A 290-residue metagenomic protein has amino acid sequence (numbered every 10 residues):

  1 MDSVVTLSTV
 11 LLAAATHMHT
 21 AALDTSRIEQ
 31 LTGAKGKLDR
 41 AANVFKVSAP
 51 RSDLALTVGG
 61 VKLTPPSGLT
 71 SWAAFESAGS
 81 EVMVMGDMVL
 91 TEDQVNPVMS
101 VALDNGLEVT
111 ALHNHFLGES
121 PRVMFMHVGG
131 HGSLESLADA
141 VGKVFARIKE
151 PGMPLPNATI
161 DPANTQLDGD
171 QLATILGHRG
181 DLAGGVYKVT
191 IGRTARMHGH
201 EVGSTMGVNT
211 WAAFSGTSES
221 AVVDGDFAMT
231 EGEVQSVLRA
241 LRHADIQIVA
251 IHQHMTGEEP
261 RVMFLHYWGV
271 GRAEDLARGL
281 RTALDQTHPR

Functional and structural regions predicted by a protein language model:
D2-M18: Sec-dependent N-terminal signal peptides of Gram-negative exported proteins
H19-A55, A146-G192, R196-H200, H288-R290: Intrinsic disorder/low-complexity detector
S26-G86, V95: An N-terminus-focused feature that recognizes amino-terminal "leader" regions
V58-A74, A195-G216, I251: Intrinsic, low-complexity N-terminal interaction/targeting segments
T64-P66, T91-G118, E201-G207, E231-T256: Extended intrinsically disordered, low-complexity coil regions enriched in Ser, Thr, Gly, Ala and often Pro
S71-E76, D87-L90, M124-H131, G142-K143 (+4 more regions): A conserved regulatory-domain signal marking ACT and ACT-like small-molecule sensing domains and adjacent regulatory
E92-T110, S120-P162, G269-H288: Hydrophobic, ordered structural segments
A138-A140, G192, G203: Extended, low-hydrophobicity, polar/charged segments
